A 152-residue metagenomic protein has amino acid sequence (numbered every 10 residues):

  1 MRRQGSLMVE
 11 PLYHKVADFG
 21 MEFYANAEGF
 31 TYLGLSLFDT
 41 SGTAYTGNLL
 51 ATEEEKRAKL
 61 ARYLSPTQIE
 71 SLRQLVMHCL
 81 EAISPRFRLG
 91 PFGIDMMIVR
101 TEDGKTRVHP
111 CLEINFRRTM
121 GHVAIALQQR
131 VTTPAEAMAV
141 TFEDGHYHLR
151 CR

Functional and structural regions predicted by a protein language model:
R2-H14, Y32, Y45-T106, G145-C151: A long amphipathic alpha-helix within ATP-dependent nucleotide-binding catalytic cores
V9-V16, G20-A25: Core catalytic machinery and nucleic-acid-binding channels of phosphodiester-processing enzymes
F23-H78, N115-F142: ATP-dependent carboxylate/phosphate-activation module, predominantly the ATP-grasp catalytic core and closely related
C111-L112: Short hydrophobic beta-strand that contains or immediately precedes a catalytic carboxylate
